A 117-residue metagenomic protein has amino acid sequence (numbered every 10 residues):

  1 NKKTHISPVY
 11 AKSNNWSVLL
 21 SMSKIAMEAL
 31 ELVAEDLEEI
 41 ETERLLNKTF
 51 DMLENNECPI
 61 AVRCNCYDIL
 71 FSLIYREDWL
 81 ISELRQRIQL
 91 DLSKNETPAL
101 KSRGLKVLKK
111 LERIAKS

Functional and structural regions predicted by a protein language model:
N1-E43: Helix-adjacent hinge/juxtasegments
N1-K2, E39-N47, W79-R87: Short sequence/structural elements of tandem HEAT/ARM alpha-solenoid repeats
T4-N14, E31, N47-C58, Q86-E96: HEAT/HEAT-like alpha-solenoid repeats
A29-V33, L73-E77, K110-A115: Residue-level signature of the C-terminal ends
I60-C64, D68-Y75, R85: Strongly charged, low-complexity linkers/loops
R85-S117: Eukaryotic acidic, Ser/Thr-rich intrinsically disordered low-complexity regions
